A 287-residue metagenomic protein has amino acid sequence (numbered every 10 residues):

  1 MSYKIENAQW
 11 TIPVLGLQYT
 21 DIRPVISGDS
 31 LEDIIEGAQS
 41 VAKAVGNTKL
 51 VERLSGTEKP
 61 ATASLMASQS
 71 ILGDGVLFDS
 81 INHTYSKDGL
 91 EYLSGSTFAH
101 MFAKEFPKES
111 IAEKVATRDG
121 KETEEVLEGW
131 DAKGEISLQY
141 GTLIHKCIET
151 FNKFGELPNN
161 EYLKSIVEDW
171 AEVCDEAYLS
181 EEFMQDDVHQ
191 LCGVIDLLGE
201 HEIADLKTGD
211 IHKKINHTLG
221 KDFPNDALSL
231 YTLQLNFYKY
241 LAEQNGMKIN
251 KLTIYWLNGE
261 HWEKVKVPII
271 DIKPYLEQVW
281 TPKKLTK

Functional and structural regions predicted by a protein language model:
S2-T20, I35, V45-G46, L50-C192: Metal-dependent nuclease catalytic cores that hydrolyze phosphodiester bonds in DNA/RNA, characterized by
D21-S30: A short, exposed loop/beta-hairpin motif centered on an aromatic-Gly-Thr core
K133, N216-S229: Short histidine-centered catalytic/ligand-binding loop motif
S137, G141, E200, Y231-L235: Short alpha-helical patches at coil-to-helix transitions and adjacent helical residues in well-structured domains
H145, G193-G220, Y238: Conserved catalytic cores of phosphodiester-cleaving nucleases, focusing on short active-site segments
Q185, G209-I211, G259-E260: Short, solvent-exposed loop/turn segments at secondary-structure junctions
H189, G209-I211, A227-S229: Flexible "arm" and connector segments at domain edges
N225-T232, F237-K287: Metal-dependent nuclease catalytic regions and adjoining charged, substrate-binding loops involved in nucleic-acid end
